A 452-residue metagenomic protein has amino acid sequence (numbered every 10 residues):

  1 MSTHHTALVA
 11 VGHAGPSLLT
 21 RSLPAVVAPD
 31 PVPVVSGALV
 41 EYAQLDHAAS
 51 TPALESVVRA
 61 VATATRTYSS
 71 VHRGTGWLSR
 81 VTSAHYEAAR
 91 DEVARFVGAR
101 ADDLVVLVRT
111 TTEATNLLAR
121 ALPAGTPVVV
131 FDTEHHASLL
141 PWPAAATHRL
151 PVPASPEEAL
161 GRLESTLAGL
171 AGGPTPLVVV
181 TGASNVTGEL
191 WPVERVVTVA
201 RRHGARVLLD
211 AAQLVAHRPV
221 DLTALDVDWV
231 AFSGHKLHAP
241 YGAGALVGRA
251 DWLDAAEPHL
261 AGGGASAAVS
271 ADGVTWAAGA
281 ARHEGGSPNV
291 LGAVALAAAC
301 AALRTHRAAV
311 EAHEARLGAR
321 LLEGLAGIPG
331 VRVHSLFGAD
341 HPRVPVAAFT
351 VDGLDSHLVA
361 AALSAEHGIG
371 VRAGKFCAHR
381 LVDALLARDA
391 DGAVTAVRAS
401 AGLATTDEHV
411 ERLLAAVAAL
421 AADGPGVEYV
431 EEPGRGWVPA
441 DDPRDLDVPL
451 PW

Functional and structural regions predicted by a protein language model:
M1-W452: Pyridoxal 5′-phosphate
